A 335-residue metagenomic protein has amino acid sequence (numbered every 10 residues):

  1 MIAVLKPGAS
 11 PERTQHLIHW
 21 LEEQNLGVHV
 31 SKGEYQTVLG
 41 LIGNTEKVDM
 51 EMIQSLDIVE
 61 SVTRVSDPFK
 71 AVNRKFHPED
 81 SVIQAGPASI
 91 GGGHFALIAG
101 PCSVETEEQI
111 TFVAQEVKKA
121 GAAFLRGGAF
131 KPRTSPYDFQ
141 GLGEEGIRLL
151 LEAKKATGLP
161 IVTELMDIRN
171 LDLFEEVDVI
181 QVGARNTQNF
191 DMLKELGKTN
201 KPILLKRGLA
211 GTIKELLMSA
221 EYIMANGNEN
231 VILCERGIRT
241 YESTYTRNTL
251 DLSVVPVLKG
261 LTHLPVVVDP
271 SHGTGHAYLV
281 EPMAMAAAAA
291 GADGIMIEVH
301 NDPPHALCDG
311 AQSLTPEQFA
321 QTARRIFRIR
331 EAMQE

Functional and structural regions predicted by a protein language model:
M1-L97: Non-catalytic terminal accessory/regulatory regions of metabolic enzymes
G8, F95-F112, P136-Q140, P160-E164 (+3 more regions): Active-site mouth loops of central-metabolism enzymes
A85, M224-A287: Active-site/ligand-binding-proximal alpha/beta "capping" segment
A96-P101, A123-G127, I161-T163, I180-V182 (+4 more regions): Hydrophobic faces of well-ordered beta-strands that scaffold small-molecule active sites in alpha/beta enzyme cores
G121, L173-Q181, G197-I203, M224-N230 (+2 more regions): Glycine-enriched alpha-helix->loop->beta-strand junction motifs that scaffold or abut catalytic
R126-E144, H300-S313: Glycine-rich, proline-tolerant flexible connector loops at the mouths of alpha/beta enzymes
A129-R133, N186-S253: Conserved anion-binding
F139-T163, E195-P202, L252-V266, Q312-Q334: Alpha-helix-loop-beta-strand connector modules within alpha/beta enzyme cores
